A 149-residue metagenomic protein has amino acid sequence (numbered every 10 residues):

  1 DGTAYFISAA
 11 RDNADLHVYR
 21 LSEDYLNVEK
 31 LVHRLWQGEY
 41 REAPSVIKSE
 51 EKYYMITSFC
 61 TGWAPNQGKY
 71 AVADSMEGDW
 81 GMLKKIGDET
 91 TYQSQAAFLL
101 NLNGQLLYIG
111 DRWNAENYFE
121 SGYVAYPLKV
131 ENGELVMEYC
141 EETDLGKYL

Functional and structural regions predicted by a protein language model:
D1-L149: Carbohydrate-active catalytic/glycan-binding domains of CAZyme proteins, especially the secreted or lumenal ectodomains
